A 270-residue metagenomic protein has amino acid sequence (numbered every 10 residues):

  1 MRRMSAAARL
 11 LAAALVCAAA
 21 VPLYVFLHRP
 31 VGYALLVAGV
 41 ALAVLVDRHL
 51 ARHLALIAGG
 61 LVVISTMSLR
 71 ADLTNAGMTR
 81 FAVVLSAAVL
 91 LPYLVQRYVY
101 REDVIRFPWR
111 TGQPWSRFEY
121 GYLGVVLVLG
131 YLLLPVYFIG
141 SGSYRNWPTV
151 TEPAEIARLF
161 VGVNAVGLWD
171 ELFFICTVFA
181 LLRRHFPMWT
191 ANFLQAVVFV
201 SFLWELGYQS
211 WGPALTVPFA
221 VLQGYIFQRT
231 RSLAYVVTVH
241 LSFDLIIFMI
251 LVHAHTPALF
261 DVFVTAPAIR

Functional and structural regions predicted by a protein language model:
M1-Y33, R158-V163, L181-H185: Alpha-helical transmembrane segments and their cytosolic membrane-interface
S5-P22, L56-V63, L123-L132, N192-Q195: Alpha-helical transmembrane segments
V21-V99: Alpha-helical transmembrane segments in multi-pass membrane proteins
P30-A41, A82-L90, I156-F160, W169 (+2 more regions): Membrane-embedded alpha-helical segments of multi-pass membrane proteins, especially the transmembrane helices
L50-L54, E152-E155, F186-F193, Q209 (+1 more regions): Membrane-helix interface segments
D72-L85, Y93-V166, P257-A268: Juxtamembrane helix-loop-helix connectors linking adjacent transmembrane helices in multi-pass membrane enzymes
T111-R117, L168-L194, Q228-S232: Membrane-interface helix/loop boundary segments of multi-pass membrane proteins
N192-A196, V200-W204, Y208-P267: Functionally important transmembrane alpha-helices
